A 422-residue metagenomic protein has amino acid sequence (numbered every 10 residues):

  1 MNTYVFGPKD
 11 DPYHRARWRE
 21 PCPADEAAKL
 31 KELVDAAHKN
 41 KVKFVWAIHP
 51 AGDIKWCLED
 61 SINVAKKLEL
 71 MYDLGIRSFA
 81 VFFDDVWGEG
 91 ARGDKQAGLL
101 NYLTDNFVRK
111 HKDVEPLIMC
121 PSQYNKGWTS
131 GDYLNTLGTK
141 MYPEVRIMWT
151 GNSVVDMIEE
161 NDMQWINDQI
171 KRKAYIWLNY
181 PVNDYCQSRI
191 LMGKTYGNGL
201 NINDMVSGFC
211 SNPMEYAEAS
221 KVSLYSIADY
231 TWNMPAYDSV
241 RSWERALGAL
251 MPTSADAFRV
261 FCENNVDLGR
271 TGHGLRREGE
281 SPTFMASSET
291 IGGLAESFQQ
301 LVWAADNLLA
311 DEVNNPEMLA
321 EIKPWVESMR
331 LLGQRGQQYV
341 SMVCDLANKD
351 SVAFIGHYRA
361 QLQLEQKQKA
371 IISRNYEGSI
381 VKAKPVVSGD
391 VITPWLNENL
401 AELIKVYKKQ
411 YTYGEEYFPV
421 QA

Functional and structural regions predicted by a protein language model:
M1-E59, D73-R77, R109: Feature activates predominantly on carbohydrate-active enzymes
V5, A80-F82, C210: Conserved beta-strand positions in the central sheet of alpha/beta enzyme cores
E26, L30, D60-V64, Q96 (+1 more regions): Aromatic/hydrophobic pocket-lining residues that form the small-molecule binding cavity in soluble enzyme cores
L33, K66-E69: Short, charged beta->alpha transition segments
A47-P50, S61, A65, F83-D85: Active-site-adjacent loops and short helices of periplasmic peptidoglycan-processing enzymes
K67, D73, R77, V86-R241: Catalytic-core regions of glycoside hydrolase
A236-A422: C-terminal functional modules
